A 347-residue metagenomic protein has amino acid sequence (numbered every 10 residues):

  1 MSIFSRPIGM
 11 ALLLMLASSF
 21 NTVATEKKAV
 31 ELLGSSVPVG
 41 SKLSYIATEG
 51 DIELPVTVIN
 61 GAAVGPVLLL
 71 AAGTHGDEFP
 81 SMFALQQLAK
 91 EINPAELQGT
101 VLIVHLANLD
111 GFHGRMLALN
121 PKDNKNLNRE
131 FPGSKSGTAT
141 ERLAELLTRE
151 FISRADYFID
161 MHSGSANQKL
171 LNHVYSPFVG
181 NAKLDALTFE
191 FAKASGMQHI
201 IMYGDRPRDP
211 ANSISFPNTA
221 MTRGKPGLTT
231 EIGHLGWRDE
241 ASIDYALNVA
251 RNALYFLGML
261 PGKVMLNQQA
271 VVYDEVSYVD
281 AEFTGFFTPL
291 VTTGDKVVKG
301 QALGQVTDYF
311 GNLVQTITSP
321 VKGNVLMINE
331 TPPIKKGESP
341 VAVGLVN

Functional and structural regions predicted by a protein language model:
I3-R6, F20-N347: Structured catalytic-domain cores with a bias toward divalent-metal coordination
G9-S19: Bacterial N-terminal signal peptides
